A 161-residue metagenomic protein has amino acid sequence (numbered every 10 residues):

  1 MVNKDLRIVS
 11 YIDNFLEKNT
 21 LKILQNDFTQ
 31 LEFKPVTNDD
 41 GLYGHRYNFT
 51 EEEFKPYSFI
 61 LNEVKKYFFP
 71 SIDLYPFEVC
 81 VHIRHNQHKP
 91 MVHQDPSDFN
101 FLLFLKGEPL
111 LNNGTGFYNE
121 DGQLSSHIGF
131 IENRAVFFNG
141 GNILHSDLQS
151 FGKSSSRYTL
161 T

Functional and structural regions predicted by a protein language model:
M1-C80, K89: Non-heme Fe(II)/2-oxoglutarate
D73-T161: Catalytic core of non-heme Fe(II) oxygenases with the double-stranded beta-helix
